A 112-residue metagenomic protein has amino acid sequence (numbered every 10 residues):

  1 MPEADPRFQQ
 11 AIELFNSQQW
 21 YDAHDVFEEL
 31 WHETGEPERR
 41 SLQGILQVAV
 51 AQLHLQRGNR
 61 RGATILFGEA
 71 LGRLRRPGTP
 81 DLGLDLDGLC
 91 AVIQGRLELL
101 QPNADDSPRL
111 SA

Functional and structural regions predicted by a protein language model:
A4, P37, L42-G44, A91: Start-of-helix signal in alpha-solenoid helical-repeat scaffolds, especially tetratricopeptide repeats
P6-D22: Alpha-helical segment of the N-proximal tetratricopeptide repeat
Q9, L42, A49, Q56 (+2 more regions): "A position-specific structural signal for the A-helix of alpha-solenoid helical repeats
P37-R40, R73-G88: Boundary/linker segments of alpha-helical solenoid repeat arrays
R60-G78: TPR/TPR-like (Sel1-like) alpha-helical repeat modules
D87-A112: Terminal, low-structured helical/coil segments at or just beyond the last alpha-helical repeat
